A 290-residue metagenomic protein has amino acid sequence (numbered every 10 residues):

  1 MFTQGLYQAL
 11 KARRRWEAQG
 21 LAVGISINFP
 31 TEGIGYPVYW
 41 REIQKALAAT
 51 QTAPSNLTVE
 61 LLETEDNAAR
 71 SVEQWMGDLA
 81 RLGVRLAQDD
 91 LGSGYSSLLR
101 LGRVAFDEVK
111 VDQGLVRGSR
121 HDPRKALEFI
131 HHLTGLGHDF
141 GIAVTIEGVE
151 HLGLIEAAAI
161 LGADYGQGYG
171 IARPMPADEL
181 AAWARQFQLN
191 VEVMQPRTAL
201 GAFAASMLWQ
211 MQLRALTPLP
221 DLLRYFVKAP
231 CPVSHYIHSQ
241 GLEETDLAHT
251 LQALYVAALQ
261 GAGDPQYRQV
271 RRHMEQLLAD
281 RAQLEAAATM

Functional and structural regions predicted by a protein language model:
M1-V72, G148, A288: Catalytic core of bacterial c-di-GMP phosphodiesterases, primarily the EAL and HD-GYP domains, capturing alpha-helical
T3, Y7, R41, E73-G77 (+3 more regions): Surface-exposed alpha-helical interface segments used for non-catalytic interactions
R13-E17, L47-A48, E73-G83, H131-H138: Surface-exposed amphipathic alpha-helices with a cationic face
I27, L101, L251: Alpha-helical scaffolding flanking metal-ion-dependent phosphate/phosphodiester catalytic sites
P30-P37, N56-A68, V84-F226, M290: EAL-family c-di-GMP phosphodiesterase catalytic domain
R41-Q44, H131, R271-L278: Well-ordered, non-membrane alpha-helical segments in soluble/globular domains
W183-M290: Non-catalytic regulatory/interaction regions at protein termini and inter-domain linkers
